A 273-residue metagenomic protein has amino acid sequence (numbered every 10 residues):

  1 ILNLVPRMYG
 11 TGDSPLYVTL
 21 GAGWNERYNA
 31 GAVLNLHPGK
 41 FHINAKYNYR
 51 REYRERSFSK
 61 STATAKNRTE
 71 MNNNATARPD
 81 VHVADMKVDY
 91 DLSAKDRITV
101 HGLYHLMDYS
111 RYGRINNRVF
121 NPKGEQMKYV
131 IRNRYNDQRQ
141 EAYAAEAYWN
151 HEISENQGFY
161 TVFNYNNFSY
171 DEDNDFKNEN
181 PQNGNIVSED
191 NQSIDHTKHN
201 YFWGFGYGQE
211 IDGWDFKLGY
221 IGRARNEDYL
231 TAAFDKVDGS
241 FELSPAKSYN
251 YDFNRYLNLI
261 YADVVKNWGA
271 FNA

Functional and structural regions predicted by a protein language model:
I1-T19, A30-A32: N-terminal periplasmic accessory domains that precede and gate Gram-negative outer-membrane beta-barrel machines
V5-P6, D13-S14, R54-S61, E70 (+4 more regions): Surface-exposed extracellular loop regions of Gram-negative outer-membrane beta-barrel proteins
R7-Y9, G23, R50: Solvent-exposed coil/turn segments that connect beta secondary-structure elements in extracytoplasmic/periplasmic
G21-A22, Y165: Structural motif
A22-N25, A224-N226: Short polar catalytic/cofactor-binding loops
E26-E52, N67-G113, D137, E141-W149 (+1 more regions): Transmembrane beta-barrel wall of Gram-negative outer-membrane proteins
R56-A65, R111-K128, D171-N180, Y229-V237 (+1 more regions): Outer-membrane beta-barrel translocator domains and adjoining extracellular loop/strand segments of Gram-negative
D85, D89-D108, R134-A273: Face-selective signature of the C-terminal outer-membrane beta-barrel domain
